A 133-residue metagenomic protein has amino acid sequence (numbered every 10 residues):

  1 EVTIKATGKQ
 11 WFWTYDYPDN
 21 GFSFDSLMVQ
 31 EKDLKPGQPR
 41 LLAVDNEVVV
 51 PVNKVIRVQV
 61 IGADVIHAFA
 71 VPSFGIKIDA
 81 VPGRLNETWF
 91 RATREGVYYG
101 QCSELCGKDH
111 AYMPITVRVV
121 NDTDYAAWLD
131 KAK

Functional and structural regions predicted by a protein language model:
E1-K133: Non-transmembrane, membrane-proximal soluble domains of secreted or membrane proteins
